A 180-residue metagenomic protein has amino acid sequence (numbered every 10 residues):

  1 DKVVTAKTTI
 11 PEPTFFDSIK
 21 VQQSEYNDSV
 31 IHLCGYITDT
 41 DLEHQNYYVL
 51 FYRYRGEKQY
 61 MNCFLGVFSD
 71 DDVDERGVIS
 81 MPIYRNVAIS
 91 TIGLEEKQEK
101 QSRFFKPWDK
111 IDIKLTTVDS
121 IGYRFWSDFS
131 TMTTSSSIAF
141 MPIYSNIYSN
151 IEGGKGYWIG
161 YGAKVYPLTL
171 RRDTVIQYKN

Functional and structural regions predicted by a protein language model:
K2-N180: A sequence/structural signal for flexible, mid-protein segments enriched in small/helix-disrupting residues
